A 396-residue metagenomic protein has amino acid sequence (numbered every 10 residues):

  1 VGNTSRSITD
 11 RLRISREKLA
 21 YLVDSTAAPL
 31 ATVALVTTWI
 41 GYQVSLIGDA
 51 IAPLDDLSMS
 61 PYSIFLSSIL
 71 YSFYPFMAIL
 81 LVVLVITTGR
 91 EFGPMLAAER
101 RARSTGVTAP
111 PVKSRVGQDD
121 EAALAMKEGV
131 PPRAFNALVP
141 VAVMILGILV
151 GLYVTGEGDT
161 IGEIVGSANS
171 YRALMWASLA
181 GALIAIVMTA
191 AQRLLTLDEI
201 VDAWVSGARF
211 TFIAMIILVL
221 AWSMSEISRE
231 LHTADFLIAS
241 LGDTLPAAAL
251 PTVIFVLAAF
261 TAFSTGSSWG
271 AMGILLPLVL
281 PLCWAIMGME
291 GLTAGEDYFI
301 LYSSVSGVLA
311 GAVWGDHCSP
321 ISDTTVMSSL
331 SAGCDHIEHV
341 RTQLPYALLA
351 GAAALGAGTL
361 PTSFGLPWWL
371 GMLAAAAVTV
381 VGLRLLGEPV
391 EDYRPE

Functional and structural regions predicted by a protein language model:
V1-A20, L194-G295: Membrane-embedded alpha-helical segments and adjacent helix-loop junctions characteristic of multi-pass solute
V1-D10, K18-L124: Transmembrane-helix bundle segments that line or gate the permeation/cavity pathway in multi-pass membrane proteins
V1-S58, S267-W314, D323-E338, T379-L385: Hydrophobic transmembrane alpha-helices that form the pore/transport pathway of multi-pass ion and small-solute
L12-L22, G89-M95, E121-M126, A191-V201 (+2 more regions): Alpha-helical transmembrane segments
L22-V33, S68-F73, G207-T211, T244 (+3 more regions): Loop-to-transmembrane-helix entry motif
V36-Y74, L81-V82, V326-E396: Transmembrane alpha-helical segments and their short flanking loops that form helix-hairpins/helix-helix interfaces
I64-L80, A173-A177, A247-A262: Hydrophobic alpha-helical transmembrane segments
F73-P75, I86-T87, S104-E226, F236 (+2 more regions): Hydrophobic transmembrane alpha-helices of multi-pass small-molecule transporters
